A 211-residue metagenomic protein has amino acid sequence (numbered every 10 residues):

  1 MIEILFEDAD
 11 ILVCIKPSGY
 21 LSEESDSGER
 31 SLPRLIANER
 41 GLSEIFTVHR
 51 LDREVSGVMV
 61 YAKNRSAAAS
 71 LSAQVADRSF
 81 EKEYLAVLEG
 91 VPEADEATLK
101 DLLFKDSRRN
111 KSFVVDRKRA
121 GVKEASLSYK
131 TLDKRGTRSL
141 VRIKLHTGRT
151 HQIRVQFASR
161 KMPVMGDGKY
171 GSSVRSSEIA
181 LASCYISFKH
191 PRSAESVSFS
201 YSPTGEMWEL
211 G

Functional and structural regions predicted by a protein language model:
M1-I11, P17-L21, H146, T150-G211: Pseudouridine synthases involved in rRNA/tRNA modification
M1-S126, D133-G136, A180, G205-L210: RNA pseudouridine synthases
E89, I143-H146: A structural micro-motif recognizing beta-strand termini and the immediately following turn/loop segments
L99-L102, V141, R154, F199-Y201: Beta-strand scaffold of nucleotide-dependent catalytic cores
T131-K134, H190: Short, low-complexity Ser/Thr-rich regulatory SLiMs
G136, V141-K144: Short histidine-centered loop motifs in beta-beta connectors
